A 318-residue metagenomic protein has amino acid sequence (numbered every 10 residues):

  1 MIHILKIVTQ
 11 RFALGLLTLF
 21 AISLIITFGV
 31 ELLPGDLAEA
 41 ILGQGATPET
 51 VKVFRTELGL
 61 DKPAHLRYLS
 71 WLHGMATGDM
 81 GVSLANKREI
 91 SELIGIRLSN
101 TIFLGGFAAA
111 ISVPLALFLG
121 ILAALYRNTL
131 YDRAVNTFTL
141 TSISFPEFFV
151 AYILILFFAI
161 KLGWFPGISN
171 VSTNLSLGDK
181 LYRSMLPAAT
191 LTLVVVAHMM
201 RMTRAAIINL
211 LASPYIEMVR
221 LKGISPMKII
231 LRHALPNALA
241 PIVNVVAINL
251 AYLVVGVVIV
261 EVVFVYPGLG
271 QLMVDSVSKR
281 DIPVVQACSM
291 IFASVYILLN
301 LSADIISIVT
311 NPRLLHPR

Functional and structural regions predicted by a protein language model:
M1, D61-L117: An internal, D/E-rich "acidic patch" concept
I2-K6, G95-Y131, E147, N174-R318: Alpha-helical transmembrane segments of integral membrane proteins, especially multi-pass inner/plasma-membrane
T9-G15, L19: N-terminal signal-anchor/signal peptide hydrophobic helix marking the start of the first transmembrane segment
L19, S23, T27-L32, F148 (+3 more regions): Membrane-embedded alpha-helical segments of multi-pass transporters/permeases
L19-L24, T141-I153, V246-L250: Hydrophobic alpha-helical membrane-insertion segments
L19-L69, L162-R183: Hydrophobic alpha-helical transmembrane segments of membrane transport/permease proteins and related membrane-embedded
K87, N136-R201: Membrane-water interface segments at transmembrane-helix boundaries in multipass membrane proteins
